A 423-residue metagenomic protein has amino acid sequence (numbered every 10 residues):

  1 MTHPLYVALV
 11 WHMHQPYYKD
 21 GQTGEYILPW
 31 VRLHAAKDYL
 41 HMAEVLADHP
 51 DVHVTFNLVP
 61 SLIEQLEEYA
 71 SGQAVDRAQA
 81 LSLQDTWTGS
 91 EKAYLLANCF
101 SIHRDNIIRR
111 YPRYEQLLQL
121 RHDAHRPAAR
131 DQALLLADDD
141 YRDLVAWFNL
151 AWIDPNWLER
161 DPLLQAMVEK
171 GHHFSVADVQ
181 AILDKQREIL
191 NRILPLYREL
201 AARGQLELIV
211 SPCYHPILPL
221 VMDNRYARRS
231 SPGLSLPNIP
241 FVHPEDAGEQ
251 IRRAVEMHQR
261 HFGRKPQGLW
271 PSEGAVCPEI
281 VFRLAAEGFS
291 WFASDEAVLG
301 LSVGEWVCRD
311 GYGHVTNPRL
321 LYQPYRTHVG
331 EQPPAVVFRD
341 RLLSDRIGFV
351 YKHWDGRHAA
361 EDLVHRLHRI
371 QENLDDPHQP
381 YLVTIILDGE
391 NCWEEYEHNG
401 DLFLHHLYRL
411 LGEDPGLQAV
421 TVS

Functional and structural regions predicted by a protein language model:
M1-V54, S61, Q65-A181, A202: N-terminal regions that are enriched for targeting/export leaders and immediately downstream pro/stem segments
T2-H3, V45-D51, L194-V210, R225-A227 (+3 more regions): Acidic (Asp/Glu)-rich catalytic clusters
H12, L46, I209-S211, L269 (+3 more regions): Conserved, mostly hydrophobic/aromatic
T23-A35, K92-R121, V168-E188, G233-G248 (+4 more regions): The substrate-binding groove and active-site-proximal loops of carbohydrate-active enzymes, especially glycoside
Q73-R109, R228-G248, A285-H328, E413: Acidic, His- and aromatic-enriched active-site or binding-groove loops in soluble protein domains that engage sugars
L96-H173, I217, D223, S302-N373: Alpha-amylase-like alpha-glycosidases and glucanotransferases acting on alpha-linked glucans and related
G233-P271, V329, H368-I385: CE4/NodB-like, metal-dependent polysaccharide N-deacetylase domain that modifies extracellular/periplasmic N-acetylated
W291-C308, E361-S423: C-terminal domain-boundary segment and adjacent tail
